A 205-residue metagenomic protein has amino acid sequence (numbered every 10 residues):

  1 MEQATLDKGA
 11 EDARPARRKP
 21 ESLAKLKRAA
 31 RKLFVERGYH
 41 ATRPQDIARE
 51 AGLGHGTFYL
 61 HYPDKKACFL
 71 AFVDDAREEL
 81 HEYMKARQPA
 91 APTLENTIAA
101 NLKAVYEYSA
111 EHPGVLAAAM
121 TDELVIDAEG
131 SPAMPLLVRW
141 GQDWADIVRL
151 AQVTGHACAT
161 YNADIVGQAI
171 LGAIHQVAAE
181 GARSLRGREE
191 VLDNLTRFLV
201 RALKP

Functional and structural regions predicted by a protein language model:
M1-R37, T42-E50, A67: Basic, helix-initiating cap at the start of DNA-binding domains
P20-R28, H40-A41, G52, L60-K85 (+2 more regions): An amphipathic alpha-helix adjacent to DNA-recognition modules
A29-L33, Y108, A173: Short amphipathic alpha-helical elements of helix-turn-helix/winged-helix folds
G56: Key DNA-contact positions within bacterial/archaeal DNA-binding proteins
Y62, T121-I126: Short helix-capping/turn signature of helix-turn-helix
A71, K85-G114, V166-I170, E189-L192: Hydrophobic alpha-helical connector segments
E78-H81, A128-T154, D164-Q168, E190: Amphipathic alpha-helical packing segments from all-alpha helical-bundle domains
L116-T121, G130, Q152-F198: Hydrophobic/aromatic-rich alpha-helical bundle segments in the mid-to-C-terminal region
